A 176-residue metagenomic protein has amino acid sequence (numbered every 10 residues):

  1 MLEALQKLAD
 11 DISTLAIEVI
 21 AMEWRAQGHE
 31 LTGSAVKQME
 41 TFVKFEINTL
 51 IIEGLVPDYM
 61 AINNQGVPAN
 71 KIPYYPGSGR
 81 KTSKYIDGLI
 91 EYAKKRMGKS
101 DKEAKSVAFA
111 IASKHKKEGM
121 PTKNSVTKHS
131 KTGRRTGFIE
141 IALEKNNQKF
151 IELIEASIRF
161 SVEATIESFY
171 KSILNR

Functional and structural regions predicted by a protein language model:
M1-F45, T49: Charge-rich, low-complexity N-terminal segments
S34-R176: Charged, low-complexity interaction tracts
